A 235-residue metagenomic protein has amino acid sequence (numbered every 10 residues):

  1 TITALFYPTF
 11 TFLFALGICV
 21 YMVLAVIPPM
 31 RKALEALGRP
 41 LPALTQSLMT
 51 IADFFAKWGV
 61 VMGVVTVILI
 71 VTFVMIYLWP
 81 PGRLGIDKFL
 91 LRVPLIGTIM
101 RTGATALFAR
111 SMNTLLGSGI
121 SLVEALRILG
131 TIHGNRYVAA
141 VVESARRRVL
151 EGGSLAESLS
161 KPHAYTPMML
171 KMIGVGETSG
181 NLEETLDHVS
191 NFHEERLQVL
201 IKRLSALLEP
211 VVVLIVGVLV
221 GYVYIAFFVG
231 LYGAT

Functional and structural regions predicted by a protein language model:
T1, R101-L207: Glycine- and small-hydrophobic-enriched helix-loop-helix hairpins
T1-Y77, E195-T235: Bilayer-spanning, highly hydrophobic alpha-helical transmembrane segments
K32-A36, K88, I128: Generic structural signal for isolated residues within well-ordered alpha-helices
E35, L91, L116: Short polybasic/polar patches that bind polyanions
R39-L48, D87-A104: Membrane-cytosol interface motif
W79-K88: Juxtamembrane/interfacial segments flanking transmembrane helices
P94, G119, G230: Conserved functional loop/turn residues at catalytic and ligand-binding sites
